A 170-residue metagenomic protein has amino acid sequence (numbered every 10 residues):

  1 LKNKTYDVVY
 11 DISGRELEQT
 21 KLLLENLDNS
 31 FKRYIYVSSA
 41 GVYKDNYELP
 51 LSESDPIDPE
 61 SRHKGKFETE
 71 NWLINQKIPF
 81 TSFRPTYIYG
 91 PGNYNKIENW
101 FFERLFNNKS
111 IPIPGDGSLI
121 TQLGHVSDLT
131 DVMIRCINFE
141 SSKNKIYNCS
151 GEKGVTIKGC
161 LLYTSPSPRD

Functional and structural regions predicted by a protein language model:
L1: Adenosine-cofactor binding site in Rossmann-like domains, unifying the SAM/SAH pocket of S-adenosylmethionine-dependent
K4-P50, K64-W72: NAD(P)-cofactor binding segment of oxidoreductase domains
I35-S38, R84-T86, S150: Active-site beta-alpha turn of Rossmann-fold NAD(P)-dependent dehydrogenases/reductases
D55-K64: A short acidic, glycine-rich active-site loop that binds or catalyzes chemistry on phosphate/adenosine moieties
E70-G92: Conserved beta-loop-beta element that borders a ligand/cofactor-binding pocket
T86-N95, G115-V126, K153: Glycine-rich "substrate-gating" loop/helix at the edge of Rossmann-like oxidoreductase active sites
E103-I111, I120-Y147, E152-G154: Alpha-helical substrate-binding/gating segment
Y163-D170: Conserved small/polar residues in nucleotide/adenosyl-binding loops
